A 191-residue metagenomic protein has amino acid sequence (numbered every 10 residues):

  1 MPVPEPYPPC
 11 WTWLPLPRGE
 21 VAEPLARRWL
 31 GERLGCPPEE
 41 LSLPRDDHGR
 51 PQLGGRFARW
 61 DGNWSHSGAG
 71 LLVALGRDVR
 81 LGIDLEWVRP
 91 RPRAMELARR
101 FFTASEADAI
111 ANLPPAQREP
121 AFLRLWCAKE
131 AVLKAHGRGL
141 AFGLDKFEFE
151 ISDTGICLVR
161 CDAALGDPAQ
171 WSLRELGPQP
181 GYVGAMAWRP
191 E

Functional and structural regions predicted by a protein language model:
M1-E191: Core catalytic alpha/beta fold that binds nucleotide/phospho-ligands
